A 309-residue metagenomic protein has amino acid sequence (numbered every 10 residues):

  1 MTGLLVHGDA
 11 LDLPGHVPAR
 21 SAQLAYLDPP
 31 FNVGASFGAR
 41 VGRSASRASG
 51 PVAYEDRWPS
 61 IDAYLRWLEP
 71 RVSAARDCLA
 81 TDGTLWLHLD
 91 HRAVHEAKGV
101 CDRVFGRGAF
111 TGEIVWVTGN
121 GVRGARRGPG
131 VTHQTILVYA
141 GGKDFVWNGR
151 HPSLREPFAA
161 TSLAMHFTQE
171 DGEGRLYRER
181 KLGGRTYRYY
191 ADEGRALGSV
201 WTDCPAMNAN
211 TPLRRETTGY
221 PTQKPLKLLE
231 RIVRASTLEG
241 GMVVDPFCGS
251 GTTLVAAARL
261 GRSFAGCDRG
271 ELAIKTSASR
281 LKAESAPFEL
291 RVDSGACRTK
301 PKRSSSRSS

Functional and structural regions predicted by a protein language model:
M1-T276, A283-E284: Core catalytic lobe of class I
A265-S308: Cysteine-dependent PTP/DSP-like catalytic domain, specifically the C-terminal lobe
